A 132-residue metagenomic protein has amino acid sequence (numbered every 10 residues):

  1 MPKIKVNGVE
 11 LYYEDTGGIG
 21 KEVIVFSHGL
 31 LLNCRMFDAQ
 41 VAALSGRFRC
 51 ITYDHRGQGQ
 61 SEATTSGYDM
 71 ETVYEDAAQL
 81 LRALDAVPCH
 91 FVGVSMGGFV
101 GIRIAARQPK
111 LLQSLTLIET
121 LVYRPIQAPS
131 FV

Functional and structural regions predicted by a protein language model:
M1-E10: N-terminal cap/lid segment of alpha/beta-hydrolase-fold proteins
V9-S66, L80: Conserved HGGG/HGGXW glycine-rich cap/lid loop of the alpha/beta-hydrolase fold
H28-L30, C89, G93-G98: Conserved alpha/beta-hydrolase "nucleophile elbow" surrounding the catalytic nucleophile
R47-F48, P88, L111-L112: A generic structural signal for alpha->beta connector loops
D54, H90, Q113-T116: Residue in the alpha/beta-hydrolase core beta-strand immediately N-terminal to the catalytic nucleophile
H55, M96, T120: Active-site loop/turn elements of alpha/beta-hydrolase fold enzymes, especially the short glycine-/histidine-rich
E71-C89: Conserved acidic catalytic loop of the alpha/beta-hydrolase fold
F99-R107, Q113-V132: Flexible "cap/lid" loop of the alpha/beta hydrolase fold
